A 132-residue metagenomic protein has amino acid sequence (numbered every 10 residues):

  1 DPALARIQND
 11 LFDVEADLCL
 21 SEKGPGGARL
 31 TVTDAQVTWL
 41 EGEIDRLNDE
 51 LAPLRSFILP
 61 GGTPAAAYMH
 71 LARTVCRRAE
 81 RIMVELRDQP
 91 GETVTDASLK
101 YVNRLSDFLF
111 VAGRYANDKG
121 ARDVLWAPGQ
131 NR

Functional and structural regions predicted by a protein language model:
D1-R132: Phosphate/pyrophosphate-binding loop motifs in nucleotide- or prenyl diphosphate-using proteins
